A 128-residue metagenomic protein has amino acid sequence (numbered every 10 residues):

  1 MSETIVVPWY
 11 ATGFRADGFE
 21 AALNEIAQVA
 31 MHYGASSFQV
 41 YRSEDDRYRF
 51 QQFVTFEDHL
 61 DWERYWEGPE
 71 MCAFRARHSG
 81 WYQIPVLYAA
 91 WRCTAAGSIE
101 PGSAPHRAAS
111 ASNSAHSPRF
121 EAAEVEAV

Functional and structural regions predicted by a protein language model:
E3-Y10, Q39-G68: Short, well-ordered beta-strand segments in beta-rich or mixed alpha/beta enzyme and ligand-binding folds
Y10-A21: Short, surface-exposed ligand-recognition loops at beta-strand->loop->(often short) alpha-helix junctions that present
A16, F38, W91-C93: Juxtamembrane/membrane-water interface recognition
N24, P69-M71, G102-A108: Short intrinsically disordered coil segments
E25-S37, T55-A90, V125-V128: An amphipathic, aromatic/His-enriched active-site/gating alpha helix that lines ligand/cofactor pockets
D46, A90-W91: Short, charged, surface-exposed hinge/linker loops at domain edges that act as mobile lids or interdomain connectors
W91-V128: Acidic/histidine-enriched, glycine/proline-rich intrinsically disordered or flexible terminal extensions
